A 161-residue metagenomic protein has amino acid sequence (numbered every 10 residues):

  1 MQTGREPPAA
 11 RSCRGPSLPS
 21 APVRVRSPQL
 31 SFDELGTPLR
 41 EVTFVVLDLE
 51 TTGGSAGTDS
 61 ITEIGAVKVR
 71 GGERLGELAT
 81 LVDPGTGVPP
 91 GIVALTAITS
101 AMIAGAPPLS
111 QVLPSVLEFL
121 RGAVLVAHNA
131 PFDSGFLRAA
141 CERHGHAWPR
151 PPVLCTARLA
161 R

Functional and structural regions predicted by a protein language model:
Q2-P16: Compositionally biased, low-complexity flexible segments
P7-A10, D133, T156: Intrinsically disordered, low-complexity segments enriched in polar/charged small residues
C13-P151: Conserved non-catalytic scaffold segment of RNase H-like nuclease domains
S27, A160-R161: An acidic intrinsically disordered interaction segment
R150-A160: A short, structured active-site edge motif that brings together acidic residues
